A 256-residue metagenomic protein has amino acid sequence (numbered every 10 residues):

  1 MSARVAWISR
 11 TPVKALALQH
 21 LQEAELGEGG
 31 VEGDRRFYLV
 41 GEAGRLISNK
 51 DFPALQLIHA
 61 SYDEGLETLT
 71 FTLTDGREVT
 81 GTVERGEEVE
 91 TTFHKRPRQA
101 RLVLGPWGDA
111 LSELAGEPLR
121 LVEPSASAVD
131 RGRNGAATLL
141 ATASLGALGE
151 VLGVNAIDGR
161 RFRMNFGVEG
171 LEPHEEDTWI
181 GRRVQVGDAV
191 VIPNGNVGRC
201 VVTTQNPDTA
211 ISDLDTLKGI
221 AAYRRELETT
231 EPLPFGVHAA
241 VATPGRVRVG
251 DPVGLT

Functional and structural regions predicted by a protein language model:
M1-T256: Metal-cofactor-dependent catalytic cores
